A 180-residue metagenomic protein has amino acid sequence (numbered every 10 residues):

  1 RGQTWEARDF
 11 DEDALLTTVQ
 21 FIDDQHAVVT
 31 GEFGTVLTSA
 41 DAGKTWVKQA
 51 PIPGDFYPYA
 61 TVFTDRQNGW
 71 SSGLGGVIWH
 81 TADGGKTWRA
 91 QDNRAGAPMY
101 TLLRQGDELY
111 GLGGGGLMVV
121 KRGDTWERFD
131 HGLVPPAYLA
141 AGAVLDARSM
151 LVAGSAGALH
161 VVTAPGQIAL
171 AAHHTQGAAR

Functional and structural regions predicted by a protein language model:
R1-R180: Residue-level hotspots at or immediately adjacent to binding/recognition sites across diverse folds
